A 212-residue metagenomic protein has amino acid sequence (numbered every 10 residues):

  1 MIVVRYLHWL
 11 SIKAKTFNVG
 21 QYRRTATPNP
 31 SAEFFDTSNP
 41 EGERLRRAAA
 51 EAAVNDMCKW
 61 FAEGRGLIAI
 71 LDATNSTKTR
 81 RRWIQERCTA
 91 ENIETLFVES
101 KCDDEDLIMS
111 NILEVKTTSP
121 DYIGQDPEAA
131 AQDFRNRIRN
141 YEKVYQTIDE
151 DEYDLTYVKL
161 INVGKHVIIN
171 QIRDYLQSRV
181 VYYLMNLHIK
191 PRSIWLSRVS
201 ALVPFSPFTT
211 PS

Functional and structural regions predicted by a protein language model:
M1-S212: Glycine-rich phosphate-binding loop of ATP-dependent small-molecule kinases
